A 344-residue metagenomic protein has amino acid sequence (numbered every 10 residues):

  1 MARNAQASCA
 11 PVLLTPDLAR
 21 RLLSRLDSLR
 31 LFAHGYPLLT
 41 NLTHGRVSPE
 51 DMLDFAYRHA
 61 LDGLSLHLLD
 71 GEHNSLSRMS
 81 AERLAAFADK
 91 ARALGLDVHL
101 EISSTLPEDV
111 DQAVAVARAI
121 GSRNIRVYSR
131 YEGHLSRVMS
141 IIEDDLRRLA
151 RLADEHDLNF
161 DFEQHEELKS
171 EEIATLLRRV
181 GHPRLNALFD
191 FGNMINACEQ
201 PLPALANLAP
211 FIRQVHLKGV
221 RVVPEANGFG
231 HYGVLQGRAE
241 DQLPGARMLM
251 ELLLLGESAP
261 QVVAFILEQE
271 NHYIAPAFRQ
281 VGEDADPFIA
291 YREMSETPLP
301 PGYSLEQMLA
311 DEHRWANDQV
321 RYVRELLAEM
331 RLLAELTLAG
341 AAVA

Functional and structural regions predicted by a protein language model:
A2-G35, Y57, S170-L185, I195-A344: Histidine-acidic metal/acid-base catalytic patches
L18, D54, L84-N186: Active-site acidic/histidine proton-transfer and metal-coordination neighborhood in alpha/beta enzyme cores
L29-L38, L64-L66, L96-I102, I125-V127 (+4 more regions): Hydrophobic faces of well-ordered beta-strands that scaffold small-molecule active sites in alpha/beta enzyme cores
P37-L39, L68-E72, S104-L106, S129-G133 (+4 more regions): Active-site-proximal loop/turn and secondary-structure-junction residues that shape catalytic pockets, frequently
L42-Y57, L106-V116, A197-N207: Short, acidic/polar
H44-D51, S75-A86, T105, Q112 (+3 more regions): Alpha-helix N-cap and loop-to-helix initiation/capping positions
S48-D70, I120-R123: Catalytic domains of carbohydrate-active enzymes, especially glycoside hydrolases
D62-D89, G133: Glycine-rich, proline-tolerant flexible connector loops at the mouths of alpha/beta enzymes
